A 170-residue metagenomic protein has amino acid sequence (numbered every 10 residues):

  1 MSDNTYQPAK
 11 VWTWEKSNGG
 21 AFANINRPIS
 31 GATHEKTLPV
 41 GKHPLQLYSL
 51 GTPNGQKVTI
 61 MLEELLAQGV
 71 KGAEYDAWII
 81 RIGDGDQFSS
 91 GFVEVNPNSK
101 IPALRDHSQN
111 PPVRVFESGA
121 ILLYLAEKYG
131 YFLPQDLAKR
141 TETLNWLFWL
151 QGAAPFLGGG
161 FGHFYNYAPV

Functional and structural regions predicted by a protein language model:
M1-V170: GST-like domain detector, emphasizing the conserved glutathione-binding G-site in the N-terminal thioredoxin-like
